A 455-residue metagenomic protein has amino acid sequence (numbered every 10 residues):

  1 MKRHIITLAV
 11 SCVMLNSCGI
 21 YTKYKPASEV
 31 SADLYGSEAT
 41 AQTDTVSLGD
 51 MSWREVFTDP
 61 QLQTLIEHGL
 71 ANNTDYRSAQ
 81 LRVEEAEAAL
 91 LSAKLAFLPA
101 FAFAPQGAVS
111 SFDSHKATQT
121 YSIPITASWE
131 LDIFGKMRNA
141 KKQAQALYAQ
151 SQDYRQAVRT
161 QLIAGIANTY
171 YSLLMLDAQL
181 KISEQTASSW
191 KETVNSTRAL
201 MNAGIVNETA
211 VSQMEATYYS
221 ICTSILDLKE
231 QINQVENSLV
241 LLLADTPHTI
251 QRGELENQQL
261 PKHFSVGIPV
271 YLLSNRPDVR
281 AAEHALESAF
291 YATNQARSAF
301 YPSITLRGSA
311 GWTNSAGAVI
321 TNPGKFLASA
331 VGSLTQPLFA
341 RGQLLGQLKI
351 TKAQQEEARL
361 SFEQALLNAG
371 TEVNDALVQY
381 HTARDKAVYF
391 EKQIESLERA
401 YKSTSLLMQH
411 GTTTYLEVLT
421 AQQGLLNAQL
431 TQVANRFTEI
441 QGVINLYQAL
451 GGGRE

Functional and structural regions predicted by a protein language model:
M1-N16: Sec-dependent bacterial lipoprotein signal peptides
C18-G36, E67-D132, A164, Q234-I250 (+4 more regions): A small-residue-enriched
T40-H68: Regulatory alphaC helix of protein kinase catalytic domains
R77-S78, K94-L95, L131-R159, T209 (+8 more regions): Sec/SRP-type N-terminal targeting helices
M137, A146, D153-I268, Q379 (+3 more regions): Periplasmic alpha-helical coiled-coil/stalk elements that build and connect Gram-negative outer-membrane
S220-H248, K392-L450: Short segments within alpha-helical structural elements
